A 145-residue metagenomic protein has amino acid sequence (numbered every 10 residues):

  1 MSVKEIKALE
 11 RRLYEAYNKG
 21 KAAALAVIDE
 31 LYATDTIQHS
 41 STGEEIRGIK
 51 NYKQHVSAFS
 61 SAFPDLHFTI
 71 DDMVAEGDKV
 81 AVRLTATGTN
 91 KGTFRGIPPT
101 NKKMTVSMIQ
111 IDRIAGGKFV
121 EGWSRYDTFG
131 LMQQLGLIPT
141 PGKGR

Functional and structural regions predicted by a protein language model:
M1-R145: C-terminal and inter-domain tail/linker signature
